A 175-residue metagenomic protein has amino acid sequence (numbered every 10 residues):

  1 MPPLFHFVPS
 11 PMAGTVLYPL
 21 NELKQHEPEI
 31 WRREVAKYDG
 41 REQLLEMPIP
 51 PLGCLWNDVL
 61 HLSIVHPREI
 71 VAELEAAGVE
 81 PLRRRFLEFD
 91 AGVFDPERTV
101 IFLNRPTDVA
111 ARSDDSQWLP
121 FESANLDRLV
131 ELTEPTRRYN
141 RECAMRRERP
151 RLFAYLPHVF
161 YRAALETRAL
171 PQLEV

Functional and structural regions predicted by a protein language model:
M1-V175: Active-site-proximal loop/hinge segments that shape catalytic or ion-binding/gating pockets
